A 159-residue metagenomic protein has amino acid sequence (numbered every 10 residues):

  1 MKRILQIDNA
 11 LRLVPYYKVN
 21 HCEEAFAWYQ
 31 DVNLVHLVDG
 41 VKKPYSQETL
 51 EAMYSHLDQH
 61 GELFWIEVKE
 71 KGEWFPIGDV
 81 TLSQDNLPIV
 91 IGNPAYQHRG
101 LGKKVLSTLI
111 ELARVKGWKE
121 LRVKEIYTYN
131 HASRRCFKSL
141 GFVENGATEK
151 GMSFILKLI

Functional and structural regions predicted by a protein language model:
M1-A52: A short, well-structured alpha-helix characteristic of acyl/acetyltransferase catalytic modules
M53-I66: A short helix-loop-beta-strand connector motif used in the catalytic cores of GNAT acetyltransferases and, in some
W65, E73-N86: Conserved beta-strand in the GNAT
E67, N86-L101, I126-Y127: A short, internal acetyl-CoA/4′-phosphopantetheine-binding micro-motif in the GNAT/acyltransferase core
H98-A113, R134-S139: Conserved acetyl-CoA-binding loop-helix of GNAT-fold acetyltransferases
V123-R134: Conserved beta-strand-loop-alpha-helix junction that forms the acyl-donor binding cleft
K138-T148: Conserved acetyl-CoA-binding loop of GNAT-fold acetyltransferases
A147-I159: C-terminal "cap" of GNAT-fold acetyltransferases
